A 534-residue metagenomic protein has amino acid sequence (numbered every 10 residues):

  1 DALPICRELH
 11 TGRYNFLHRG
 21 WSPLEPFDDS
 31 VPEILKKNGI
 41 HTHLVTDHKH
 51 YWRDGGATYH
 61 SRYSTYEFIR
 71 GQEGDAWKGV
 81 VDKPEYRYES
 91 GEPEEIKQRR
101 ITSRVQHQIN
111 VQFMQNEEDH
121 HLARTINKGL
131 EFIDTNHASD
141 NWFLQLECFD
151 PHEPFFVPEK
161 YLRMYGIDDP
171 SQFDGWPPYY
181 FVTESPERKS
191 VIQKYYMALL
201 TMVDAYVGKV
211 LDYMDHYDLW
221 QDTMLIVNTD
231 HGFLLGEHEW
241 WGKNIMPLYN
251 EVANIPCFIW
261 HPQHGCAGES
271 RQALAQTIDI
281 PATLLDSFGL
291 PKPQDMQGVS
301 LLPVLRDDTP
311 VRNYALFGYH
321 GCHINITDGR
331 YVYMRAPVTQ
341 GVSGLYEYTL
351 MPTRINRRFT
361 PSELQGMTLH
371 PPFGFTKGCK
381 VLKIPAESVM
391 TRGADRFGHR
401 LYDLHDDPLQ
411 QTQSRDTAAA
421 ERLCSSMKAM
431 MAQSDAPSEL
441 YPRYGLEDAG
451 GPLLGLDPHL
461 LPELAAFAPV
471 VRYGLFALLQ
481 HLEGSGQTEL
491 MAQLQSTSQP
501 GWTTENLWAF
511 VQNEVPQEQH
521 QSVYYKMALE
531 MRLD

Functional and structural regions predicted by a protein language model:
E8-Q115, Y319: Catalytic-site neighborhoods of secreted/periplasmic enzymes that process anionic sulfate/phosphate groups
L9, E118, L122, I126 (+4 more regions): Polar, surface-exposed loop/tail segments that function as active-site lids or cofactor/substrate-recognition elements
G39, G56-E67, R100-H107, M114-P170 (+2 more regions): Active-site regions of oxyanion-processing enzymes, predominantly non-cytosolic
D119-H137, P177-L225, S287: A long, amphipathic alpha-helix that forms part of the scaffold/cap immediately adjacent to metal-dependent active
P154-D168, Y213-E269, Q276: Histidine-centered active-site microenvironments of extracellular/periplasmic hydrolases and transferases
F233-E237, F288-R400: C-terminal cap/loop subdomain of S1 sulfatases and analogous C-terminal strand-loop tails that border
P372-R400, L404-D534: Long, internal low-complexity/basic segments
